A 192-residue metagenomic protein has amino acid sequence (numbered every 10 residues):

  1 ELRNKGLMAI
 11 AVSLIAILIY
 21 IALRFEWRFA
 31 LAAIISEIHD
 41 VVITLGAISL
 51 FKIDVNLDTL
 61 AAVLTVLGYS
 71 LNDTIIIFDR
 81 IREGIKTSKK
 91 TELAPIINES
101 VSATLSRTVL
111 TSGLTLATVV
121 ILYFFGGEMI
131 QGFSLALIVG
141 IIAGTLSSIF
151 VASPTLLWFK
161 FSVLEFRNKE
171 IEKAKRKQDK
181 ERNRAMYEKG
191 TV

Functional and structural regions predicted by a protein language model:
E1-L2, G6, K90-F125, L135 (+3 more regions): Pore- and gate-forming transmembrane helices of large, multi-pass membrane proteins
R3-I43, A47, S112-F124: Internal alpha-helical transmembrane segments of multipass membrane proteins, especially hydrophobic lipid-embedded
S13, I17-Y20, T65-N72, G140-G144 (+1 more regions): Alpha-helical transmembrane segments of multi-pass membrane proteins
R24-W27, F51-I53, F125-G127, K160-F161: Short helix-capping/hinge motifs at transmembrane helix termini and TM-loop junctions
E26, V42, G46, S70 (+5 more regions): Transmembrane alpha-helix boundary/anchor motif
F29-I81: Hydrophobic transmembrane alpha-helices and their membrane-interface caps in long multi-pass transport proteins
L60-R80, S102, S106, T111-T118 (+1 more regions): Transmembrane alpha-helix detector for multi-pass membrane proteins
F125-V192: Hydrophobic alpha-helical transmembrane segments of membrane transport and translocation systems, primarily multi-pass
